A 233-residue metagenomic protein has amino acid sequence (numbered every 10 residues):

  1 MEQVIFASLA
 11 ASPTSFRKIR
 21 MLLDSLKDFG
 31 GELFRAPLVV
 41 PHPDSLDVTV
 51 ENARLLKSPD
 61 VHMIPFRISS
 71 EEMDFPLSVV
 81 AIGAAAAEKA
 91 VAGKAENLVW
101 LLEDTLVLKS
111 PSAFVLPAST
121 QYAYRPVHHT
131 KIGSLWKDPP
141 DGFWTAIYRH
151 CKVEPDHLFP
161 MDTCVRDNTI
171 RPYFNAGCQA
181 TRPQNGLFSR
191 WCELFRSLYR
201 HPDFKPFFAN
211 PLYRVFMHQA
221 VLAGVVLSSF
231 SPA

Functional and structural regions predicted by a protein language model:
M1-F75, K89-K94: N-terminal anchoring/stem segment of glycosyltransferases
S15, D47-V48, V107-S110, V115 (+3 more regions): Short catalytic/ligand-binding loop motif for oxyanion handling, primarily in non-cytosolic enzymes, centered on
R17-R20, D24, S78-I82, F216-A220 (+1 more regions): A structural signal for well-ordered alpha-helical segments within the folded catalytic domains of diverse enzymes
D28-E32, K89-N97, L102-D104, R182-S189 (+1 more regions): Secondary-structure boundary elements
V80, L101-E103, F174-N175, H218: Residues that flank catalytic or metal-binding motifs in active/ligand-binding sites
A81-W136: GT-A fold catalytic core of metal-dependent nucleotide-sugar glycosyltransferases, centered on the diacidic
L135-D162: Charged, glycine/proline-rich intrinsically disordered loops and linkers
E154-A233: Catalytic core and acceptor-binding pocket of nucleotide-sugar-dependent glycosyltransferases
